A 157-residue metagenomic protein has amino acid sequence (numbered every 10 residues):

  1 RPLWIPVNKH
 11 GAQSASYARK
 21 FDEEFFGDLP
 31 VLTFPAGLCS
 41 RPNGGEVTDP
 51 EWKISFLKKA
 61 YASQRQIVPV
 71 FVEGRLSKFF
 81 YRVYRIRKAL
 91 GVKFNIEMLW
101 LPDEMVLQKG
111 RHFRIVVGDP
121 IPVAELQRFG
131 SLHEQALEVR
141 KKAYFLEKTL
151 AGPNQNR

Functional and structural regions predicted by a protein language model:
R1-V116, P120-P122: Soluble catalytic domains of membrane acyltransferases
A124-N154: C-terminal/domain-terminus segments
